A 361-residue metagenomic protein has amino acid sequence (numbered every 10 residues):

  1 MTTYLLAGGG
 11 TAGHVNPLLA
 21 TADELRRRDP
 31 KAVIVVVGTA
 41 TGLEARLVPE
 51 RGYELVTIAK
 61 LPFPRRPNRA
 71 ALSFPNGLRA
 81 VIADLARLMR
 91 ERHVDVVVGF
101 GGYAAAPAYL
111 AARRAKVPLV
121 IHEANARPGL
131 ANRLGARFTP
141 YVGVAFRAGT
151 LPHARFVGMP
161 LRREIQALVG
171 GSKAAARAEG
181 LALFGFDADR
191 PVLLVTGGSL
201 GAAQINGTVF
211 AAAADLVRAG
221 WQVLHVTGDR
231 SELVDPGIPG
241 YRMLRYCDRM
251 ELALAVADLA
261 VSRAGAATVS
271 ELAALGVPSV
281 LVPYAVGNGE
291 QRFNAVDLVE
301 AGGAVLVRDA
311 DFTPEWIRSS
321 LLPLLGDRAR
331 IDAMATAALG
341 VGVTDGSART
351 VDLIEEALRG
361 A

Functional and structural regions predicted by a protein language model:
T3-A12, K31-A86, V157, R308-A310: Conserved nucleotide-sugar phosphate-binding/catalytic loop shared by glycosyltransferases and other
G42, L47-R51, G170-S262, V269 (+3 more regions): Donor-nucleotide binding loops and adjacent catalytic segments primarily of GT-B fold Leloir glycosyltransferases
D84-V97, A105-V120, R133-F138: Glycosyltransferases and closely related glycan-assembly transferases that use nucleotide-activated donors
R113-A178: Active-site-proximal region of nucleotide-activated glycan assembly enzymes, centered on histidine/acidic-rich loops
A115, A255-A257, A273-V282, A301: Conserved donor-binding/catalytic loop of nucleotide-activated donor transferases
G171-A176, V305, E315-W316, L321-G342 (+1 more regions): Conserved donor-nucleotide binding/catalytic region of nucleotide-linked donor-dependent transferases
S262, P278-N288: Short hydrophobic beta-strand element within catalytic cores of glycosyltransferases and related nucleotide-activated
T344-A361: C-terminal alpha-helical cap of glycosyltransferases
